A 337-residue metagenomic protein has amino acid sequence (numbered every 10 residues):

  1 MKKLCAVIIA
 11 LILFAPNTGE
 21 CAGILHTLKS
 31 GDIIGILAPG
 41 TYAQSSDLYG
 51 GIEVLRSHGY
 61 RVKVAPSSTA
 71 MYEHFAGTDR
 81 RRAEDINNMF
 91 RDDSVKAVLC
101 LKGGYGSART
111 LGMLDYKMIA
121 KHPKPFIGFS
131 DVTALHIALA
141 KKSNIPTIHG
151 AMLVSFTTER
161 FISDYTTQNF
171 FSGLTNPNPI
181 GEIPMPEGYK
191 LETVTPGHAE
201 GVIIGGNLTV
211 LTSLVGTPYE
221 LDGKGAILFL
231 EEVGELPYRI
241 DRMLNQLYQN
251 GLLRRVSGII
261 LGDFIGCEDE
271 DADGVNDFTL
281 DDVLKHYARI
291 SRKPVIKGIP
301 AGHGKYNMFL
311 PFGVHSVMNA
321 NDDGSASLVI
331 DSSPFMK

Functional and structural regions predicted by a protein language model:
M1-L4: Positively charged n-region of N-terminal signal peptides that target proteins for export
A6-P16: Bacterial N-terminal signal peptides
C21-S94: ATP/NTP phosphate-donor binding region
S94, A120-P125, S143-I145, V256-S257 (+1 more regions): A short helix->loop->beta-strand "cap" motif at the edges of active sites that frequently abuts
L114-A138, P146-L153: Short, acidic/small-residue loops that bind anionic groups at enzyme active sites
N144-V210: Conserved anion/nucleotide-ligand pocket segment
Y219-L280: Internal helical hairpin/lid segments
D263-K337: ATP/nucleoside-binding phosphotransfer catalytic cores, i.e., glycine-rich phosphate-binding loops
